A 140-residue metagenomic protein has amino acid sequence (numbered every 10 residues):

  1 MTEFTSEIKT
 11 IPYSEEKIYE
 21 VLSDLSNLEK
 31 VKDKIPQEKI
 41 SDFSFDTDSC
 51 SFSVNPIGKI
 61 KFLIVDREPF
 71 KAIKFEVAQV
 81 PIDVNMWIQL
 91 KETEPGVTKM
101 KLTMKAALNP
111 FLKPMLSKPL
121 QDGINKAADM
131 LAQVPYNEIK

Functional and structural regions predicted by a protein language model:
M1, D42, V65, L90-E92: Short secondary-structure boundary/capping segments
M1-S44: Hydrophobic ligand-binding cavity/cleft-lining segments
T2-F4, F52, P95-T98: Extended beta-strand/beta-hairpin segments
F4-S6, I57-F62, I82-W87: Short, surface-exposed coil-to-beta transition loops
I8-P12, S53, L63, Q89: Generic structural detector for well-ordered beta-strands
K39-Q79, V134-E138: Glycine-rich portal/gate segments that line the openings of hydrophobic small-molecule binding cavities
N55, L116-K140: Acidic/histidine-enriched, beta-strand-rich ligand/metal-binding domains
A78-K126: Beta-strand/loop substructures that line and gate deep hydrophobic ligand-binding cavities in soluble
